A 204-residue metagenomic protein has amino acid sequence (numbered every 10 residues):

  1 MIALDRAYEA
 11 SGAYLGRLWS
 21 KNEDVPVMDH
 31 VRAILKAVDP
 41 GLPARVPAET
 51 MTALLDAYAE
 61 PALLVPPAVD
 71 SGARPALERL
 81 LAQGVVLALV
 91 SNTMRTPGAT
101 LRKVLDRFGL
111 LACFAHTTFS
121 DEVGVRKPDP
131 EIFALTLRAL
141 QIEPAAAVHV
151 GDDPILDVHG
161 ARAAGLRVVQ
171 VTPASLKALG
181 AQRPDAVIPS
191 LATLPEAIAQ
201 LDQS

Functional and structural regions predicted by a protein language model:
M1-Q83: N-terminal helical cap/lid subdomain that shapes the substrate entry/recognition surface in HAD-like hydrolases
P40, R45, R74, E78-S204: Asp-based, Mg2+/Mn2+-dependent phosphohydrolase catalytic module
